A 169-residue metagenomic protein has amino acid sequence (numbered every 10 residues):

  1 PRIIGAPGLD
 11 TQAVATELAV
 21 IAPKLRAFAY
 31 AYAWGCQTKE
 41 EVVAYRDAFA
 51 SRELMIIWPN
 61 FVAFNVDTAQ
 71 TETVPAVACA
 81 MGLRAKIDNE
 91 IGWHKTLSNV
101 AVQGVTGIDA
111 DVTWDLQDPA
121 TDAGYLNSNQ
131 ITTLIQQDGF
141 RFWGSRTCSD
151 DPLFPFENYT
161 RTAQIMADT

Functional and structural regions predicted by a protein language model:
P1-T169: A glycine- and small-residue-enriched flexible loop/hinge signal that marks low-structured segments
